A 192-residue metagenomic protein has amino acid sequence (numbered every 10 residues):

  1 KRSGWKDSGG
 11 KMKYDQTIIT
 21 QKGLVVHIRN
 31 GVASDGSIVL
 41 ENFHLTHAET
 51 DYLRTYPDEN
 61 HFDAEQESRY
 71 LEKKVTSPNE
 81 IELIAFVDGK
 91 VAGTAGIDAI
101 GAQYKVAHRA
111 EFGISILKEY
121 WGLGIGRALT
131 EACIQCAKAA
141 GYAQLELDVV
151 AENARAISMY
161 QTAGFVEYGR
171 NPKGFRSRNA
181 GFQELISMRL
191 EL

Functional and structural regions predicted by a protein language model:
G10-L24, N179-L192: Terminal substrate-recognition subdomain of acyl/acetyltransferases
K22, E41-D58: Helix-loop element at the rim of GNAT/NAT acetyltransferase active sites that forms part of the acceptor-substrate
V26-I38: A short beta-loop-alpha structural element at the N-terminal edge of CoA-dependent acyl/N-acetyltransferase catalytic
N60-E119, T130, E191: Acetyl-CoA-dependent GNAT
L123, R127, A139, E152-R170: Conserved active-site alpha-helix within GNAT-family acetyltransferase domains
T130, A137-D148: Conserved GNAT acetyl-CoA-binding A-motif
E146-V149, Q161, V166-F182: Conserved catalytic-core motifs of GNAT/GCN5-like acyltransferases
